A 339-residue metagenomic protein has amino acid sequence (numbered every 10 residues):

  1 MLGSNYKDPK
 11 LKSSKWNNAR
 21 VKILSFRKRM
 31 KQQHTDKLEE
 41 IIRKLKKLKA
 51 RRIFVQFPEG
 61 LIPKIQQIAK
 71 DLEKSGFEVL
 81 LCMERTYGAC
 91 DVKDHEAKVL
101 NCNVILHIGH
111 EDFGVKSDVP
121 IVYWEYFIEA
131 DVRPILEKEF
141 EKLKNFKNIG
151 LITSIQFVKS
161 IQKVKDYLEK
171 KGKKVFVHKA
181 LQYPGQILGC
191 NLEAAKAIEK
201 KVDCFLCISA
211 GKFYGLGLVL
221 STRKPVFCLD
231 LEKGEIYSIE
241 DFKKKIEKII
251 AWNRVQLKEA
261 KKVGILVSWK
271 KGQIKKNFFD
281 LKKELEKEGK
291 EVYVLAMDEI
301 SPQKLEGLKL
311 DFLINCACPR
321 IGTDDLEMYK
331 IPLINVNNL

Functional and structural regions predicted by a protein language model:
L2-S4, S13: Intrinsic disorder
M30-I249, M297: The feature marks the mature, well-folded catalytic cores of soluble enzymes
G60-K70, F77-L80, W269-K282, E286 (+1 more regions): Cofactor-cradling patches in redox/metallo enzymes
H110-F113, A210-F213, K270-K271, C318-I321 (+1 more regions): Short glycine-rich anion-binding loops that position phosphate/pyrophosphate groups of nucleotides and phosphorylated
E125-F127, E232-D241, C316-L339: Peripheral docking tails and interdomain loops at the edges of cofactor- or intermediate-handling domains
F213-K290, E299-E306: Redox- and metal-dependent alpha/beta enzyme cores, enriched for Fe-S-associated oxidoreductases and cofactor-handling
